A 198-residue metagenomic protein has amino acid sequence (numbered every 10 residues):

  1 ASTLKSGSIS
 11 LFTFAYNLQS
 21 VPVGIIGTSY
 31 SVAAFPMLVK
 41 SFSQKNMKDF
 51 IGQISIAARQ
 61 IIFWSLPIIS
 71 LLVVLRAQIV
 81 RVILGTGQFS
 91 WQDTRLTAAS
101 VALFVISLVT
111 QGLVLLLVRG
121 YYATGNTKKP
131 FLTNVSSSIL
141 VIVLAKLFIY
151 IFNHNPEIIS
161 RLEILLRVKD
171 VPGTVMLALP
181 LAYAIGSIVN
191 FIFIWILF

Functional and structural regions predicted by a protein language model:
A1-F198: Membrane-embedded alpha-helical bundles of multi-pass transporters/translocases, especially carrier/permease families
